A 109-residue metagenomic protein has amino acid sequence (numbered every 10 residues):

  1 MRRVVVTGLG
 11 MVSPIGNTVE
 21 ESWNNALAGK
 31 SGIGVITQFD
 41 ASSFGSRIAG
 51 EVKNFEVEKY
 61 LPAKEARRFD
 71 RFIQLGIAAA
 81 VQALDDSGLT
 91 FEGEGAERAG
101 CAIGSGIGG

Functional and structural regions predicted by a protein language model:
M1-G109: Conserved "HGTGT" condensation-loop signature of ketosynthase/thiolase-family condensing enzymes that catalyze
